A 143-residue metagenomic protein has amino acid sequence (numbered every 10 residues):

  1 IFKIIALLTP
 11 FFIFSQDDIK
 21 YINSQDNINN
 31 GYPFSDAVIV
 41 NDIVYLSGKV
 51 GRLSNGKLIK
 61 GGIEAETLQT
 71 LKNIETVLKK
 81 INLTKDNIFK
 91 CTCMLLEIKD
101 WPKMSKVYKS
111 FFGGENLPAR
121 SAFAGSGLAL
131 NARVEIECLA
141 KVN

Functional and structural regions predicted by a protein language model:
I4-A6, F11-K72, T76-F89, L95-N143: N-terminal presequence-like segments and the immediate start of the first folded domain
